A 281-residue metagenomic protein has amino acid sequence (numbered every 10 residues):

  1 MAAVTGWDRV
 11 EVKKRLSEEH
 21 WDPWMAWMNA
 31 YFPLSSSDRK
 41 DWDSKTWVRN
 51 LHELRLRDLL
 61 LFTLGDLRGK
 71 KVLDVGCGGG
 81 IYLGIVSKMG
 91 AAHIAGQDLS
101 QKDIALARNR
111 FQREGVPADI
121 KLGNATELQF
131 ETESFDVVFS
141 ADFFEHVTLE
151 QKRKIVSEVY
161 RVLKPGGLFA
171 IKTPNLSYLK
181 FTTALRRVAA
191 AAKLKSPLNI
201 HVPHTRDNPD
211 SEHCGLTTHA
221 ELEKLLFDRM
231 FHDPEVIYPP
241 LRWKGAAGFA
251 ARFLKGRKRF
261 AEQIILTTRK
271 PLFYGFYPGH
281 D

Functional and structural regions predicted by a protein language model:
M1-E131, V137-A141, V156, P239-L241 (+2 more regions): Conserved N-terminal segment of class I S-adenosyl-L-methionine
G6-W7, R15-S35, T148-V162, L168-D281: S-adenosyl-L-methionine-dependent methyltransferase catalytic module, highlighting the catalytic core
L67, H93, E114, E150 (+2 more regions): Secondary-structure boundary/capping positions in well-ordered alpha/beta enzyme cores
D142-H146: Short catalytic micro-motifs in class I SAM-dependent methyltransferases
